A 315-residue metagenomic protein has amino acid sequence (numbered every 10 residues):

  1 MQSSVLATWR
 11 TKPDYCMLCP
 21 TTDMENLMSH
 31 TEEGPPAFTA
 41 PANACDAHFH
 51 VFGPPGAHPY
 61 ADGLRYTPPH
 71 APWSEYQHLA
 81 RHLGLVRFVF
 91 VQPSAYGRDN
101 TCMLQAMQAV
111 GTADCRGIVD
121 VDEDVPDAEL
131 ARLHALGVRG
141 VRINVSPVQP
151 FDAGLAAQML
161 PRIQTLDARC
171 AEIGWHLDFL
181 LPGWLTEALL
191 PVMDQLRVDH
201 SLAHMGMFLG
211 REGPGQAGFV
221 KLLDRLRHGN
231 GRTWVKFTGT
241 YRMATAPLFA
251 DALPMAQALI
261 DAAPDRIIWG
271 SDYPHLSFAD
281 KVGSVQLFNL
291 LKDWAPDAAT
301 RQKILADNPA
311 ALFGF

Functional and structural regions predicted by a protein language model:
Y15-N43, P69-R87, P264-I268, A279-F315: Mid-to-C-terminal alpha-helical segments outside catalytic/metal-binding sites
E25-L27, G97-W184, K236-M243: Active-site gating/metal-coordination segments in enzymes
C45-F49, F88-V91, C115-V119, V141-I143 (+4 more regions): Hydrophobic faces of well-ordered beta-strands that scaffold small-molecule active sites in alpha/beta enzyme cores
P54-P68, V148-P150, R211: Acidic/histidine-rich helix-loop elements that form or flank divalent-metal/phosphate-binding sites at the catalytic
A61-A95, D114-D120, V138-S146, W175-L177: Divalent metal-dependent hydrolysis catalytic cores, especially in the metallo-beta-lactamase
H70-H78, D124-L133, F219: Short, acidic/polar
A156-W269: Catalytic pocket-lining loop regions of alpha/beta-barrel enzymes, especially the amidohydrolase/enolase/GH5 lineages
